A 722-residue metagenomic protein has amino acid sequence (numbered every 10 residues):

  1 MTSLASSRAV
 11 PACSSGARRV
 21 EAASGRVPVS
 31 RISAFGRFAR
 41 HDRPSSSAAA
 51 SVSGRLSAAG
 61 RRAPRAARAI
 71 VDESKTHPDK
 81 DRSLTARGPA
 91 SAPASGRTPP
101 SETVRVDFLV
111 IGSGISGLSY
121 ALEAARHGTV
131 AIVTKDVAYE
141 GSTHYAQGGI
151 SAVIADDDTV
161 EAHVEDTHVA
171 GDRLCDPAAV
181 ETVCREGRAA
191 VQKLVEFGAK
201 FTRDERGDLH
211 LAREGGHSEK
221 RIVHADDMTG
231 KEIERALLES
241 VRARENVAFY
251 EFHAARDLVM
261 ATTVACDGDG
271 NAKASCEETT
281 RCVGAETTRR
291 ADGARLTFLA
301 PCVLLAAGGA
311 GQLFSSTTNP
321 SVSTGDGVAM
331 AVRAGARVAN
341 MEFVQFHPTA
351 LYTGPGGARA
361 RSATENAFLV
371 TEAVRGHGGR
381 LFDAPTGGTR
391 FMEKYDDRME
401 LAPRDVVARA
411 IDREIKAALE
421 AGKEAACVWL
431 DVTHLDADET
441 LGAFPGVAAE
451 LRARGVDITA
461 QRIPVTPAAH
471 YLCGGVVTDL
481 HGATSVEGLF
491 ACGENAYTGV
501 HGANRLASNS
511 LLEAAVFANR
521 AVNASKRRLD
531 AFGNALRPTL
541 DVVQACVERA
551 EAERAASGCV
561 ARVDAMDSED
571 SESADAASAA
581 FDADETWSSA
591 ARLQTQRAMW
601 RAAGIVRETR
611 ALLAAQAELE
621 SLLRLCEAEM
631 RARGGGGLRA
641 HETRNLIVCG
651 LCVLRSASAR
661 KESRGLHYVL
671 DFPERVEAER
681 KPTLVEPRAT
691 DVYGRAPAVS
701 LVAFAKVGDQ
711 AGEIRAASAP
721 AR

Functional and structural regions predicted by a protein language model:
M1-G54: N-terminal chloroplast transit peptides
T2-C13, F38, L56, G60-F108 (+1 more regions): Extreme N-terminal leader/targeting segments of oxidoreductases
R87-S91, S95-T98, E102-V106, E123 (+12 more regions): Glycine- and aromatic-enriched mobile tails/lids
V104-V106, G293-C302, S485-V486: Core beta-strand elements of the Rossmann-like FAD/NAD(P) dinucleotide-binding domain in flavoenzyme oxidoreductases
F108-I132: N-terminal Rossmann-like FAD-binding beta1-loop-alpha1 element of flavoenzymes
D136-H168, D172, T364: Conserved N-terminal glycine-rich FAD pyrophosphate-binding loop of Rossmann-like flavoproteins
V195-A294, A306, L351-Y352, R359-R361: Conserved redox-cofactor binding core of oxidoreductases
M330, A336-D457, Q461-I463, A515 (+1 more regions): An anion/pyrophosphate-binding glycine-rich loop and adjacent beta-alpha core in soluble alpha-beta enzymes
